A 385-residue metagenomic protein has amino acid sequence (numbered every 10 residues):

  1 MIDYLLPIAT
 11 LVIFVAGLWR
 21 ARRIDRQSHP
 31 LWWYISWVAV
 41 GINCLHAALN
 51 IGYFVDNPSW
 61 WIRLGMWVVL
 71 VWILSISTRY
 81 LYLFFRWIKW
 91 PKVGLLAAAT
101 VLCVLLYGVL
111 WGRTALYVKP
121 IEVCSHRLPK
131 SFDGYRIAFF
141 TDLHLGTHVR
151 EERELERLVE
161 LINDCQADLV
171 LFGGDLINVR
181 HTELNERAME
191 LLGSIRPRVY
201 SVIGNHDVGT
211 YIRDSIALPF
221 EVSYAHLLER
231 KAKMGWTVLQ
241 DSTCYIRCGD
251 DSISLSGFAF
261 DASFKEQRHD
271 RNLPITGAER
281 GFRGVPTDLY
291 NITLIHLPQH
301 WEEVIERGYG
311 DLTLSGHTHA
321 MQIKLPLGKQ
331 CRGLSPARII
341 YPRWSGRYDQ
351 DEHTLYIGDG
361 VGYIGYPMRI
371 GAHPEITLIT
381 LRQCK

Functional and structural regions predicted by a protein language model:
M1-T114: Non-catalytic terminal accessory segments
P58-G65, W87-C165: N-terminal signal-anchor transmembrane helix
S131, Y135-K385: Soluble catalytic domains of enzymes that build or remodel membrane lipids, polysaccharides, and related
